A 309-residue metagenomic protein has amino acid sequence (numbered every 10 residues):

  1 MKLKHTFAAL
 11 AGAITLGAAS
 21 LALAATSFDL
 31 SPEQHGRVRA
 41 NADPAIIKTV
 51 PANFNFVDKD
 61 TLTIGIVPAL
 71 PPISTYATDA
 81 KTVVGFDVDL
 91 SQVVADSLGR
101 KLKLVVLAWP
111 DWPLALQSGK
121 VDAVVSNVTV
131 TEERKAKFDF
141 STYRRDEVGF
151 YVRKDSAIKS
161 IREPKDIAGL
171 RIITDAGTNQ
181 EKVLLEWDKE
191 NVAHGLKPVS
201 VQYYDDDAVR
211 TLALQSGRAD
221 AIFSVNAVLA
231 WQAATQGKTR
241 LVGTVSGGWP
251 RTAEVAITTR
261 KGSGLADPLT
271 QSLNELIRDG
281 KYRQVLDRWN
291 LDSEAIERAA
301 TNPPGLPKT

Functional and structural regions predicted by a protein language model:
A25-I47, V88-S97, S156-I158, R162-D166 (+2 more regions): Extended ligand-binding regions for polar small-molecule ligands
T26-N127, D279, R288: Extracytoplasmic small-molecule ligand-binding "clamshell" domains of the periplasmic binding protein/Venus flytrap
A52-N55, F86-D87, R134-D146, T244-S246 (+1 more regions): A structural signal for short loop-to-beta-strand junctions that line the ligand-binding cleft of periplasmic/secreted
G65-L70, V105-P110, G119, A123-T131 (+7 more regions): Beta->alpha turn/N-cap motifs
P68-P71, A80-D96, V128, G149-D206 (+1 more regions): Bilobed "Venus flytrap"/periplasmic-binding protein-like clamshell domains and structurally analogous long
Q92, D96, K101-K165, S246: Acidic, polar ligand-binding/catalytic clefts
P110-L114, V128-K135, V183-V192, Q215-R251: A ligand-binding cleft/hinge motif common to bilobed small-molecule-binding domains
R145-V152, A234-N274, L291-T309: Periplasmic-binding protein-like
